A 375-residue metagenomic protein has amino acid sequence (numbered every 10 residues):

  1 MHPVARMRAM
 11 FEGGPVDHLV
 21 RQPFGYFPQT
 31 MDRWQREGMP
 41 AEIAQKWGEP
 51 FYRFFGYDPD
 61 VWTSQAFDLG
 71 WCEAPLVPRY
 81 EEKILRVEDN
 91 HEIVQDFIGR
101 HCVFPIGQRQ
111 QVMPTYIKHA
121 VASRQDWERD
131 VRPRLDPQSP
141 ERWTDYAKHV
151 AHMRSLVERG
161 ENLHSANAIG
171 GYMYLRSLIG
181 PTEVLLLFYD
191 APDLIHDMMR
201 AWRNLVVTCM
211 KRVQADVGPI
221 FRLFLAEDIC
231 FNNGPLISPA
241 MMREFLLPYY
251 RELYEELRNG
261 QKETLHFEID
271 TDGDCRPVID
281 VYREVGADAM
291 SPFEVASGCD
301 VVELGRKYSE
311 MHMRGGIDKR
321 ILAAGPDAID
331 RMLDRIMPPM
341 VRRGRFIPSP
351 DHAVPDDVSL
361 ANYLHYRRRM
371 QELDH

Functional and structural regions predicted by a protein language model:
M1-M39, I93-Q95, F104, K118-H375: Active-site loop segments of alpha/beta catalytic cores
P15, F55-V61, V87-E88, E158-R159: Short, solvent-exposed loop/edge-beta patches enriched in aromatic
R21, F51-Y52, Q110-I117: N-acyltransferase acceptor-side catalytic subdomain
D32-P75, E82: Segments that shape or occlude catalytic/ligand-binding pockets
Q65, Q108, V295: Residue-level "edge-of-site" marker
E81-R86, R109: A structural signal for short, hydrophobic beta-strand segments that form beta-sheets in beta-rich/all-beta domains
V87-F97: Generic recognition of long tandem-repeat/solenoid scaffolds
D96, H101-Q110: Short amphipathic beta-strand/extended segments with alternating polar/hydrophobic composition
